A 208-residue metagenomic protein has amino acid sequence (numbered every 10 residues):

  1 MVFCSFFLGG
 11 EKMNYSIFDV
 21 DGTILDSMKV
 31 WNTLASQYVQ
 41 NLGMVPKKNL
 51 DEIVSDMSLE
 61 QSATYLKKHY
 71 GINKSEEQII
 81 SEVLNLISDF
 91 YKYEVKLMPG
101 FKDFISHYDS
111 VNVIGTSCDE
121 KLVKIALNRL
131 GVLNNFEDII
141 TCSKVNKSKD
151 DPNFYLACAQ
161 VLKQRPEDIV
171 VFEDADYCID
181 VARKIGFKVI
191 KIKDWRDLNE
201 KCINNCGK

Functional and structural regions predicted by a protein language model:
F7-E52, K184-I185: Active-site neighborhood of HAD-like aspartate-dependent phosphohydrolases
F7-L8, K12-N14, D119-E120, K124-K208: Asp-based, Mg2+/Mn2+-dependent phosphohydrolase catalytic module
I24, N112-G115, V171-F172: Conserved SAM-binding loop
L34, S62, G100, L122-I125 (+1 more regions): Phosphate- and divalent-cation-binding pockets in alpha/beta enzyme and binding domains that engage nucleotide-derived
S36, Q40-G71, P99: Alpha-helical substrate-recognition element adjacent to the catalytic core
V45, Y65-G100: Metal-dependent phosphoesterase signature
D89-I114, E120, K124, P152: Short, acidic loop-to-helix structural element flanking the phosphoryl-transfer center in phosphate-processing enzymes
